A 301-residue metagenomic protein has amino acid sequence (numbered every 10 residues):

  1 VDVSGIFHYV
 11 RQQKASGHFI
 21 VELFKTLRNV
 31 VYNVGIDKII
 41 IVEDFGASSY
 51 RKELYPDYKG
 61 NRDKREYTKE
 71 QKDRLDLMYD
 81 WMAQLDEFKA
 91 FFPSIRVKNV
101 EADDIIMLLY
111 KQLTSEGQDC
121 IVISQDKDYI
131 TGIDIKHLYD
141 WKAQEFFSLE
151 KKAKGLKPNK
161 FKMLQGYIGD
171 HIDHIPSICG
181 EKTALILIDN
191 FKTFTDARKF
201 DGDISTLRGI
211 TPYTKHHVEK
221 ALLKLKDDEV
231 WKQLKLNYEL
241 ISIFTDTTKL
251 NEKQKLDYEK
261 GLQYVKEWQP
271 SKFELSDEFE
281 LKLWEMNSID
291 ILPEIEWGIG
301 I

Functional and structural regions predicted by a protein language model:
V1-E87: Domain-level signal for Mg2+-assisted phosphodiester chemistry and nucleotide/NA-binding surfaces in nucleic-acid
V1-V3, V10, V21, V30-V34 (+7 more regions): Extended aliphatic helical segments
Y50, A153-N159, K260, S276 (+1 more regions): Alpha-helical protein-protein interaction elements
K52-Y55, L164, S276: Generic intrinsically disordered, low-complexity segments enriched for polar/acidic and small residues
R62-K253, E278-F279, E294-W297: Extended two-metal-dependent nuclease catalytic cores across DNA- and RNA-processing enzymes
L250-W268: Short linear, low-complexity motifs centered on an aromatic residue
W268-I301: Long, highly charged low-complexity segments enriched in Glu/Asp and Lys/Arg with interspersed Ser/Thr
